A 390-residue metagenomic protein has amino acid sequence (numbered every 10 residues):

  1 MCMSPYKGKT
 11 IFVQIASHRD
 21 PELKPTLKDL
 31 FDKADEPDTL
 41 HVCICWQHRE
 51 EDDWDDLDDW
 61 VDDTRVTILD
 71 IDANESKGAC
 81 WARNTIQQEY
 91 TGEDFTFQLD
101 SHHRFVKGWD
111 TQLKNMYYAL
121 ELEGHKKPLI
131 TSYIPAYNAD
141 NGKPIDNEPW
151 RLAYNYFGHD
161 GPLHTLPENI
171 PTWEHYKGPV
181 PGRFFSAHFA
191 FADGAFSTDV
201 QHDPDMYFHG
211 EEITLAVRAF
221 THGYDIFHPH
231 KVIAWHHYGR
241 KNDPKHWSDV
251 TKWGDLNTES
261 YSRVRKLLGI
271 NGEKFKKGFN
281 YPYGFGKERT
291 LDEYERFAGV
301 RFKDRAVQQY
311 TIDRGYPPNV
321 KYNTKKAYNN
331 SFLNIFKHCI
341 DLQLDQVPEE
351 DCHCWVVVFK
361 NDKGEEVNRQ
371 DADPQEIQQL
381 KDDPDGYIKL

Functional and structural regions predicted by a protein language model:
C2-R296: Catalytic cores of eukaryotic secretory-pathway lumenal/extracellular enzymes that build and remodel glycoconjugates
G272-L390: Long, compositionally biased intrinsically disordered regions
